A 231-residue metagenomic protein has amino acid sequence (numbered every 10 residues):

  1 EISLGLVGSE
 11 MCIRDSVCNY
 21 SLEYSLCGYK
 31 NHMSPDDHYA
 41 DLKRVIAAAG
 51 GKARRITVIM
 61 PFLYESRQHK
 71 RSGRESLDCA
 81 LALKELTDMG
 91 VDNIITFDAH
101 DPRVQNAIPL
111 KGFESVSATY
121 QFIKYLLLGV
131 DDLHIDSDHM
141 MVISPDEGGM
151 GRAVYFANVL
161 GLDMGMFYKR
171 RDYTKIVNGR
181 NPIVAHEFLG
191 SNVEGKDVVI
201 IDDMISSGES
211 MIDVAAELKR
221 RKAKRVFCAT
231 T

Functional and structural regions predicted by a protein language model:
E1-I13: Single conserved hydrophobic/aromatic residue that forms the stacking wall/gate of nucleotide- or nucleobase-binding
L4-G5, G51, D88, N158: Solvent-exposed polar/charged
E10, Y39-A40, V45-A49, A53-T57 (+1 more regions): PRPP/pyrophosphate-binding module of the type I phosphoribosyltransferase fold
R14-E23, I59-L63, A99: Short loop/turn segments at strand-loop or loop-helix junctions that form parts of catalytic or ligand-binding pockets
V17-S21, C27-Y39, H69, D202-S207: Short, glycine-rich nucleotide/cofactor-binding loops
C27-G50, R71-E85: Glycine-rich anion/phosphate-binding loops
Y64-T174: Conserved PRPP/pyrophosphate-binding segment of the phosphoribosyltransferase/PRPP-pathway fold
